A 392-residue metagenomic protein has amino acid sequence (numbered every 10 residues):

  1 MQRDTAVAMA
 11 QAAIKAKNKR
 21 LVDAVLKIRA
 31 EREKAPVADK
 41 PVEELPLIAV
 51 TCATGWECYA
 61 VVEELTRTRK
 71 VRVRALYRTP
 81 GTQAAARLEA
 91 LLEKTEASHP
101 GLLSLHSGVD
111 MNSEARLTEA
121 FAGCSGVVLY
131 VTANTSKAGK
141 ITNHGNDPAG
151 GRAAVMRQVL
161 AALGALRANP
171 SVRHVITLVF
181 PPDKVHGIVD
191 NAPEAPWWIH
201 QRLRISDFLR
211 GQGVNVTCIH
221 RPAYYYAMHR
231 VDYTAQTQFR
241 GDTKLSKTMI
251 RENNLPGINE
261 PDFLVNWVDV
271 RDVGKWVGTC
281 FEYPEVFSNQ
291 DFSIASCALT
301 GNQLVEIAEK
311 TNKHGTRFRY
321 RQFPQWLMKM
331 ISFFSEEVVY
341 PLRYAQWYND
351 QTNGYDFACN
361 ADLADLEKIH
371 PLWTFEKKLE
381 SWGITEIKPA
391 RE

Functional and structural regions predicted by a protein language model:
Q2-A12, A16, Q238-G241, S246-D262 (+1 more regions): Alpha-helical membrane-targeting segments
A6-V7, N18-V37, Q325-E392: A hydrophobic C-terminal alpha-helical subdomain
K19-R72, L76-E89, N112-E114, A133-H144 (+3 more regions): Oxidoreductase cofactor-interface core, primarily capturing Rossmann-like NAD(P)-dependent enzymes
A84-L102: Short, conserved SAM-binding/catalytic segment of Class I S-adenosyl-L-methionine-dependent methyltransferases
S104-C124: Conserved Rossmann-fold cofactor-binding substructure of NAD(P)-dependent oxidoreductases
T118, L163, V270-G278, L372-E380: Short, amphipathic alpha-helical "lid/cap" segments that border enzyme active or binding sites
F121-V128, I176: N-terminal Rossmann-like NAD(P) cofactor-binding module of classical short-chain dehydrogenase/reductase
S136-Q158: Short alpha-helical oligomerization interface
